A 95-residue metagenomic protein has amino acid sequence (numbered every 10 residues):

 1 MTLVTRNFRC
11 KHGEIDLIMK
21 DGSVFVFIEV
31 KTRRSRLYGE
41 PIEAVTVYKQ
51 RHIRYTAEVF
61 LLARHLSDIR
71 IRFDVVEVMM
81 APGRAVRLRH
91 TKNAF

Functional and structural regions predicted by a protein language model:
M1-K11: A short acidic/basic microdomain associated with nuclease active sites
T2, F25, R70: Hydrophobic "anchor" residues on beta-strands that sit immediately upstream of conserved functional sites
N7, K31, D74-V76: Solvent-exposed beta-strand sheet faces enriched in polar/charged residues
K11-G13, R84: Short acidic/glycine-enriched loop/turn segments that link adjacent beta-strands
I15-R34, Y38-P41, V45, I53: Conserved catalytic cores of phosphodiester-cleaving nucleases, focusing on short active-site segments
R54-R64: Metal-dependent nuclease catalytic cores in nucleic-acid-processing enzymes, especially RNase H-like/related
A63-F95: Domain-level recognition of nuclease-like catalytic cores that cleave nucleotide substrates
